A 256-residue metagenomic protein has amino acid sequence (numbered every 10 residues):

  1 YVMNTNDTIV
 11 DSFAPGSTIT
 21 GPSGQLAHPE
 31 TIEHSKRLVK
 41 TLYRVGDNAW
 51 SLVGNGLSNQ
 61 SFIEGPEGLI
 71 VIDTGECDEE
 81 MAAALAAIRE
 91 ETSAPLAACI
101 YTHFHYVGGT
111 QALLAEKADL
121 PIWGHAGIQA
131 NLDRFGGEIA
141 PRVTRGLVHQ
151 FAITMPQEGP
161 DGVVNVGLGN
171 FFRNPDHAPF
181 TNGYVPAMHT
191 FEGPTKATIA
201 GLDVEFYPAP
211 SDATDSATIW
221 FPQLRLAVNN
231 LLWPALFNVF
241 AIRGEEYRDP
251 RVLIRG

Functional and structural regions predicted by a protein language model:
V2-V39: N-terminal pre-domain segments of enzymes
R37, L42, E67-G68, E79-G124 (+1 more regions): Active-site metal-binding motif and surrounding structural segment of the metallo-beta-lactamase
V39-E90, T218-F221, R225-L231: Conserved beta-strand hairpin/beta-sheet module of binuclear metal-dependent hydrolase folds, prominently
R44, D133-P208, I254-G256: Metallo-beta-lactamase
W50, I100, P121-W123, H189 (+2 more regions): Hydrophobic/aromatic beta-strand patches that form the interior of the parallel beta-sheet core in alpha/beta enzyme
I63, A82, T110-A112, L132-G137 (+2 more regions): Short, solvent-exposed loop/turn and secondary-structure capping segments
G68-I70, E76-D78, V185, P194-T198 (+1 more regions): Metallo-beta-lactamase
T74-G75, H103-F104, G127, L231-L232: Active-site metal-binding loops of divalent metal-dependent hydrolases
